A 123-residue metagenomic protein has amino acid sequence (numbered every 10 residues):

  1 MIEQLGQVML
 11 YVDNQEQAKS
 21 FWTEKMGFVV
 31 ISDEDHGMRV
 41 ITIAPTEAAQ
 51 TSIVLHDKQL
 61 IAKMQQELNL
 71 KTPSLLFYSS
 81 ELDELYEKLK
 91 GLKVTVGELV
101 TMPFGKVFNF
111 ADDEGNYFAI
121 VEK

Functional and structural regions predicted by a protein language model:
M1-E3, L10, I31-S32, T42 (+1 more regions): Vicinal oxygen chelate
M1-K19, P73-L75: N-terminal beta-strand motif that seeds the catalytic metal site of vicinal oxygen chelate
E16-V29: Amphipathic alpha-helical segments
A18-F21, L85-L89: Hydrophobic side chains in well-ordered alpha-helices
V29-E67, Y117-K123: Conserved short beta-strand elements that form part of the metal-binding/catalytic scaffold of enzyme active sites
G37, K71, F104: Exposed loop/turn and edge beta-strand positions of beta-sandwich/beta-sheet ligand-binding modules
L68-Y86: Mid-chain, well-packed structural core segment of small domains
